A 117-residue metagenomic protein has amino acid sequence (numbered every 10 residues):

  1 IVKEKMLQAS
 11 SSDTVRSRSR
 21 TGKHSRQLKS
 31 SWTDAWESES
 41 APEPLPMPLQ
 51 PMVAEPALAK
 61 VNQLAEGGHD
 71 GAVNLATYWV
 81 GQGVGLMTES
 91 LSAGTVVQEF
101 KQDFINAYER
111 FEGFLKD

Functional and structural regions predicted by a protein language model:
I1-D117: Conserved active-site-proximal phosphate/metal-binding subdomains
